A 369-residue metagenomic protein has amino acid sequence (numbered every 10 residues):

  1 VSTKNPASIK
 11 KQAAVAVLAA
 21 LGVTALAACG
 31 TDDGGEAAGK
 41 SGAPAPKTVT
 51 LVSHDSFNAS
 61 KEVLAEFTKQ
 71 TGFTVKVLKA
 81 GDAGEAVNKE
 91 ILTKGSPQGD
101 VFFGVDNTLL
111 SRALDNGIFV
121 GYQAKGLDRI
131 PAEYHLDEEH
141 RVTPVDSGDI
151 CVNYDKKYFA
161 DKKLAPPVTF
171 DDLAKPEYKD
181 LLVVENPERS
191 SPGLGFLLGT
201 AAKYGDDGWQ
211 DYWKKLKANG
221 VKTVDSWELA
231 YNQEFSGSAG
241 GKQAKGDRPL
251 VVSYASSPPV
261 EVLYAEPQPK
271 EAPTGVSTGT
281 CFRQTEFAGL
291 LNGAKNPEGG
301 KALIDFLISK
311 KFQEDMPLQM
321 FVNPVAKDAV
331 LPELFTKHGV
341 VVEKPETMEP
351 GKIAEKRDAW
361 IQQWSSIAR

Functional and structural regions predicted by a protein language model:
T24-A28: C-terminal motif of bacterial Sec signal peptides marking the signal peptidase cleavage site
G30-T31, G39-R112, Q233: Early extracytoplasmic/lumenal segment of secretory-pathway proteins
P97-F102, V120-K156, D171, L181-P187: A structural signal for short loop-to-beta-strand junctions that line the ligand-binding cleft of periplasmic/secreted
N107-I118, D137-A165, G193-K203, R283-G289: Periplasmic solute-binding protein
F119-D128, V142-T143, D171, P249 (+3 more regions): Short beta-strand->loop
P192, G199-G279: Ligand-binding pocket segment of bilobal, Venus flytrap-like solute-binding proteins
A288-T347: Mature extracytoplasmic/periplasmic domains
E333-R369: Extracellular/periplasmic bilobal clamshell ligand-binding domains
